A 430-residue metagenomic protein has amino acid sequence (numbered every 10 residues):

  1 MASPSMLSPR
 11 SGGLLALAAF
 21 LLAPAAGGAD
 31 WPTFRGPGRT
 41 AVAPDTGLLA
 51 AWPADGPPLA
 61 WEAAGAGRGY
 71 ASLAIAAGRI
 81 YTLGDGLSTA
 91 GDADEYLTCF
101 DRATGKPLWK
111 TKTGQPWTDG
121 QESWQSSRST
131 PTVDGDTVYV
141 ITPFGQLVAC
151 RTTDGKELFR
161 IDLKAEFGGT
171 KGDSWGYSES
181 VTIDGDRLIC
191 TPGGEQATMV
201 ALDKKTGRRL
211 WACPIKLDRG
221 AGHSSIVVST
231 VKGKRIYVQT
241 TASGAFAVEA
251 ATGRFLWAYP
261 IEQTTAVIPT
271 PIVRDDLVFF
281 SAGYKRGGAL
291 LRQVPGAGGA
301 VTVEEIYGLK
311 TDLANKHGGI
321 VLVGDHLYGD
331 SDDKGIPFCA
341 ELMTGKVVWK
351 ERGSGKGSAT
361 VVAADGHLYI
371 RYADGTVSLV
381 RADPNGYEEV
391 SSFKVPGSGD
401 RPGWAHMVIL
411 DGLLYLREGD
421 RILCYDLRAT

Functional and structural regions predicted by a protein language model:
M1-R10: N-terminal secretory signal peptides that target proteins for export/translocation
S5-M6, L21, A29, T40: Exposed boundary/loop context
P9-L14, G220: Intrinsically disordered, low-complexity Ser/Thr/Pro-rich tracts
G12-P24: Bacterial N-terminal signal peptides
A26-T430: Noncatalytic, solvent-exposed loop/strand surfaces of beta-propeller-type extracellular/periplasmic domains
